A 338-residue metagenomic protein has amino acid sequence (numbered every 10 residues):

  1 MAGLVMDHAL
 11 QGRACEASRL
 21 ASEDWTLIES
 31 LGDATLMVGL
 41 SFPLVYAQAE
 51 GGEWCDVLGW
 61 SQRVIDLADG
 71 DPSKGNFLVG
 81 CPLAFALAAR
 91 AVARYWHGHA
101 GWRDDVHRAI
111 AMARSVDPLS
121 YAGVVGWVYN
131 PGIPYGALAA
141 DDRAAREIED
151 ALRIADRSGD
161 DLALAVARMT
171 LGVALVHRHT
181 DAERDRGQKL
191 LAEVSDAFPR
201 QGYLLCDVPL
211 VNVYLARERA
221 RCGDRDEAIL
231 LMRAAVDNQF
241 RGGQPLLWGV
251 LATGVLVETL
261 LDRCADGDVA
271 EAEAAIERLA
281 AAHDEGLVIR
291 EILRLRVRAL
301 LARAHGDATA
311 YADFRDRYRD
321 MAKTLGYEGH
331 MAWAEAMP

Functional and structural regions predicted by a protein language model:
M1-Q11, V38-E50, A88-Y95, W127-N130: Non-membrane alpha-helical segments in proteins
M6-A14, L27, L31-D33: A conserved hydrophobic secondary-structure block that centers on an alpha-helix together with its immediately flanking
A17: Small/polar (Gly/Ser/Thr/Ala-rich) solvent-exposed segments that form structured loops/beta-strands/short helices used
L20, D24-W25, L58-L67, L87 (+1 more regions): Helix-coil-helix junctions within alpha-helical repeat/solenoid scaffolds
A21-S22, I28, D33-L36, L40-E53 (+1 more regions): Active-site cavity-forming subdomains of large catalytic enzyme subunits
S73-G80: Acidic, Ser/Thr- and Gly/Pro-rich intrinsically disordered linkers and low-complexity segments that flank or connect
